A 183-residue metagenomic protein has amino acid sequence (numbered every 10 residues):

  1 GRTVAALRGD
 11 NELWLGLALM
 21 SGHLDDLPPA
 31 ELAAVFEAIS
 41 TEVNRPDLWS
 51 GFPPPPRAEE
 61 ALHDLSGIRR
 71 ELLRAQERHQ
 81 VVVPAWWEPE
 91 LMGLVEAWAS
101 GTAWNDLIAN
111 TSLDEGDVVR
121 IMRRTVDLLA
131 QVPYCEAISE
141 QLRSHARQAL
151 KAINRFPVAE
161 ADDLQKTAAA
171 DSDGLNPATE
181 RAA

Functional and structural regions predicted by a protein language model:
G1-H23: Accessory beta->alpha helical hairpin/"wing" motif in late/C-terminal subdomains of nucleic-acid enzymes
A18-L24, E31-F36: Metal-dependent DNA phosphodiester-chemistry modules and their immediately adjacent helices/loops in DNA-processing
P29-A183: Acidic, serine/threonine- and proline-rich low-complexity intrinsically disordered segments
